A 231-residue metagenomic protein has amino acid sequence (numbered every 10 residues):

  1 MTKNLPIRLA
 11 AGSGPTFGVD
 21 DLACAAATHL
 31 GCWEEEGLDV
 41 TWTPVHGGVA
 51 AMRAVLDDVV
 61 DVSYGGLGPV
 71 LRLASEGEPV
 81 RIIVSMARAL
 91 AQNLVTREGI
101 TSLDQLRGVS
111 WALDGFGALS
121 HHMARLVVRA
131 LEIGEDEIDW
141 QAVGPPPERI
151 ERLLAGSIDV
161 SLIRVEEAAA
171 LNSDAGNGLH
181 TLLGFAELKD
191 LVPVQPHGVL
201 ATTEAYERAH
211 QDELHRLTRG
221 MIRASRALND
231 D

Functional and structural regions predicted by a protein language model:
T2-D136, W140-V143, A155, D159-V165 (+1 more regions): Short, glycine-/small- and polar/acidic-enriched structural segments that line small-molecule recognition paths
E148, I158-D231: Pocket-lining segment of extracytoplasmic ligand-binding domains
I150-L153: Rossmann-fold dinucleotide-binding core
